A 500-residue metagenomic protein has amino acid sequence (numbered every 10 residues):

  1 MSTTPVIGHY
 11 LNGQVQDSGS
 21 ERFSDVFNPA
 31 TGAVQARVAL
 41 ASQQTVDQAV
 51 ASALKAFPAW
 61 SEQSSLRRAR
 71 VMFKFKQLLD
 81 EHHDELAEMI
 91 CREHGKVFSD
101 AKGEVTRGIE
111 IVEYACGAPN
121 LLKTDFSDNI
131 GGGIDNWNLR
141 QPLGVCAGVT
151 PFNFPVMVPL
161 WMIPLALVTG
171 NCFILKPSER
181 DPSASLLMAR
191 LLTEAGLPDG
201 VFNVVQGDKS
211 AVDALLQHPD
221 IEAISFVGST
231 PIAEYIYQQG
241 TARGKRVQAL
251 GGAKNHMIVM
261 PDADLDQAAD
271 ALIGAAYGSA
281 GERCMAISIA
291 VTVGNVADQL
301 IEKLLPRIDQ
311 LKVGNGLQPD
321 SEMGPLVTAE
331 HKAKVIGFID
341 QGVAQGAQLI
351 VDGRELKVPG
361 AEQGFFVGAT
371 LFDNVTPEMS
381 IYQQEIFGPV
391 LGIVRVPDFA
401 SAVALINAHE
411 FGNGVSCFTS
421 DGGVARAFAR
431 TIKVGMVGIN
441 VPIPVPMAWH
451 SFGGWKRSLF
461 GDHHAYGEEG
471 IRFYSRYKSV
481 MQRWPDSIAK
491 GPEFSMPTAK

Functional and structural regions predicted by a protein language model:
M1-A30, R354: Hydrophobic face of amphipathic alpha-helices that form TPR/SEL1-like repeat modules and related alpha-solenoid
T31-R37, I221, I258, K312 (+2 more regions): Conserved C-terminal structural/oligomerization subdomain of aldehyde/semialdehyde dehydrogenase
G32, R68, I90, V112 (+9 more regions): Residue-level signal for inorganic ion chemistry
Q35-A41, A56-E62, G148, M257-M260 (+5 more regions): Short, well-ordered beta-strand elements within core beta-sheets of diverse protein domains
Q35-L122, G133: Glycine-rich loop-to-alpha-helix module at the N-terminal edge of alpha/beta enzyme cores
F57, S61, K76-H83, A87 (+18 more regions): Structural signal for hydrophobic packing residues in well-ordered secondary-structure cores of soluble enzyme domains
T124-Q267, D320, V396: Rossmann-like NAD(P) dinucleotide-binding subdomain of oxidoreductase/dehydrogenase enzymes
P231-T376, I439, D486-K490, S495-K500: ALDH superfamily catalytic-core signature
